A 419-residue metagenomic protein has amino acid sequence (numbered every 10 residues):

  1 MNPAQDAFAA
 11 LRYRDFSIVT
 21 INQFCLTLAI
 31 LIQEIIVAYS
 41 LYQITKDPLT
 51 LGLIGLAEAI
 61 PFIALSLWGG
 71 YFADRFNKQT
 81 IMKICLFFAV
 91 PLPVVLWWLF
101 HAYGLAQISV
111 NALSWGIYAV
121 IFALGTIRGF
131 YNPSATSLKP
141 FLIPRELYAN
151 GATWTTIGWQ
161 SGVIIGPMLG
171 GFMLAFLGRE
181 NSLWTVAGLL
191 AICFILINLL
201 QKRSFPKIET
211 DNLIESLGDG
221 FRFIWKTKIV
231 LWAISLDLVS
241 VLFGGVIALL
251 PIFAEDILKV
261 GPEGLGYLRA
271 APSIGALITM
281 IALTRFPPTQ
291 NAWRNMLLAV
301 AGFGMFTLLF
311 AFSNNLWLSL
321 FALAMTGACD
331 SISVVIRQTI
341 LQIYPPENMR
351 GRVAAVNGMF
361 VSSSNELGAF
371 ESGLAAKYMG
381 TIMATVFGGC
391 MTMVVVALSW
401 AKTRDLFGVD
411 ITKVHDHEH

Functional and structural regions predicted by a protein language model:
N2-P61, R222-P272: Helix-loop boundary and gating motifs at the non-cytosolic
F16, K78, T136, L147-A149 (+3 more regions): Cytoplasm-facing, short amphipathic helices at loop-to-helix transitions on the intracellular side of 12-TM secondary
F24, I108-F130, L238, L318-I332: Hydrophobic core of transmembrane alpha-helices in multi-pass small-molecule transporters, especially MFS/SLC-type
V37, F130-I143, I332-P345: Intracellular juxtamembrane helix-capping segments at the cytosolic ends of symmetry-related transmembrane helices
A64-W68, R75, Q79-C85, P91 (+5 more regions): C-terminal transmembrane bundle of multi-pass solute transporters/carriers
Y103, S137, F141, L183 (+3 more regions): Helix-loop junctions on the cytosolic side of multi-pass membrane transporters, especially the intracellular loop
N111-I121, G125, N150-P206, E263-A270 (+4 more regions): Hydrophobic alpha-helical transmembrane segments
